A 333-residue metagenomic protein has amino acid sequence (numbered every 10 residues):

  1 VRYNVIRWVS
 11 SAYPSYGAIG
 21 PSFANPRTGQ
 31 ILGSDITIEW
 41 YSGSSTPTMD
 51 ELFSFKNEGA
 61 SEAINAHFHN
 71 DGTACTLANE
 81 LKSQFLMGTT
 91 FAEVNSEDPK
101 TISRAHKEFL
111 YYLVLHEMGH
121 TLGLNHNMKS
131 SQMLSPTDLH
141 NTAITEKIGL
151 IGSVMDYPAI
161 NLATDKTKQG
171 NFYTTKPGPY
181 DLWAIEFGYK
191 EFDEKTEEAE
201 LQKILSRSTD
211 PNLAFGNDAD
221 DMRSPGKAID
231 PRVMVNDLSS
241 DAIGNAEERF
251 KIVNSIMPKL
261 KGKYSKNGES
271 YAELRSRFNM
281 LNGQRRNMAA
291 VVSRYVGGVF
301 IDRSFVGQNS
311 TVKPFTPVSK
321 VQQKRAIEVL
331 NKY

Functional and structural regions predicted by a protein language model:
V1-T121, G149-L150, I160-A163, I185: Metzincin-family zinc-dependent endopeptidase catalytic domain
W8-P14, K129-M133, T316: Short linear motifs at secondary-structure transitions and domain/linker junctions
N25, E39-Y41, Y111, N127 (+1 more regions): Poly-acidic low-complexity segments
S42, T46, K129-Q132, P136: Alpha-helix termini
E93, T101, A105, S131-Y333: Conserved catalytic/binding loops enriched for acidic/polar residues
M118-L134: Catalytic Zn2+-binding segment of zinc metalloproteases
